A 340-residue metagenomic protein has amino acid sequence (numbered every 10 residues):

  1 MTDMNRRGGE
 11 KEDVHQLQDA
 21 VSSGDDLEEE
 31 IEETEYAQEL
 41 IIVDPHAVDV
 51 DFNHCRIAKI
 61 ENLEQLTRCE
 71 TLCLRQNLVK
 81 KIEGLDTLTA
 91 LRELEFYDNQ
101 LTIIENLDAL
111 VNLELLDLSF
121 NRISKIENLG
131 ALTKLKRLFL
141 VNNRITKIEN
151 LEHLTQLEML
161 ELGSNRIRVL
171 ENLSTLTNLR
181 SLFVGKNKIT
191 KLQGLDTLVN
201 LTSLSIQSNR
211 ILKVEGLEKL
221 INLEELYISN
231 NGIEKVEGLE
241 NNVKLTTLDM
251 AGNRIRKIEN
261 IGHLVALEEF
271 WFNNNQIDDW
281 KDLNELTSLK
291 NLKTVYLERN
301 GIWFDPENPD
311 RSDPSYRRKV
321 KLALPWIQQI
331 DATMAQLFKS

Functional and structural regions predicted by a protein language model:
M1-N106, V111-S124, T133-L212, E218-G232 (+2 more regions): The feature captures the LRR N-terminal capping module
L151, L173, L195, L217 (+3 more regions): Short, well-ordered secondary-structure micro-motifs
V236, T246-S312: Ankyrin-repeat and related helical/solenoid repeat scaffolds used for protein-protein interactions
